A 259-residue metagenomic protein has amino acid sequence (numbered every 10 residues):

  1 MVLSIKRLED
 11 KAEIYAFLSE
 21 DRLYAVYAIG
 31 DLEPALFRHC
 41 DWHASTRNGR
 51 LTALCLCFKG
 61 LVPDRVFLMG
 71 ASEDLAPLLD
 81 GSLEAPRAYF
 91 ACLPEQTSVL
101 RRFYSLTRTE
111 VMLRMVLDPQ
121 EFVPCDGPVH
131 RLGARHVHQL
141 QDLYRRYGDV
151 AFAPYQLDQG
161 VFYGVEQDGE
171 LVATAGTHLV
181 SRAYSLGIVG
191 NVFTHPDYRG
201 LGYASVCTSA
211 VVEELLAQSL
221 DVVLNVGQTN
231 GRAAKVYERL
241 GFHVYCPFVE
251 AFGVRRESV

Functional and structural regions predicted by a protein language model:
M1-V26, R114, D118-V150: Short amphipathic alpha-helix that is part of the acyltransferase structural core
V2-I5, A16, R22-S82, A175-L186 (+1 more regions): Conserved donor-binding loop and adjoining core beta-sheet/short helix segment in diverse acyl/aminoacyl transferases
R50-L51, F58-D126, A251: Acyl-donor-binding surface of acyltransferase catalytic domains
T52, V172, V244-Y245: Short hydrophobic beta-strand segments in globular cytosolic domains
S72-S82, T194, G200-A217, A234-R239: Conserved acetyl-CoA-binding loop-helix of GNAT-fold acetyltransferases
A91-T97, V223-A234, E250-V259: Conserved beta-strand-loop-alpha-helix junction that forms the acyl-donor binding cleft
E95-R108, S205, Q228-C246: Conserved active-site alpha-helix within GNAT-family acetyltransferase domains
F122-G187, N191: Flexible, substrate/cofactor-facing loop regions flanked by secondary structure within enzyme catalytic domains
